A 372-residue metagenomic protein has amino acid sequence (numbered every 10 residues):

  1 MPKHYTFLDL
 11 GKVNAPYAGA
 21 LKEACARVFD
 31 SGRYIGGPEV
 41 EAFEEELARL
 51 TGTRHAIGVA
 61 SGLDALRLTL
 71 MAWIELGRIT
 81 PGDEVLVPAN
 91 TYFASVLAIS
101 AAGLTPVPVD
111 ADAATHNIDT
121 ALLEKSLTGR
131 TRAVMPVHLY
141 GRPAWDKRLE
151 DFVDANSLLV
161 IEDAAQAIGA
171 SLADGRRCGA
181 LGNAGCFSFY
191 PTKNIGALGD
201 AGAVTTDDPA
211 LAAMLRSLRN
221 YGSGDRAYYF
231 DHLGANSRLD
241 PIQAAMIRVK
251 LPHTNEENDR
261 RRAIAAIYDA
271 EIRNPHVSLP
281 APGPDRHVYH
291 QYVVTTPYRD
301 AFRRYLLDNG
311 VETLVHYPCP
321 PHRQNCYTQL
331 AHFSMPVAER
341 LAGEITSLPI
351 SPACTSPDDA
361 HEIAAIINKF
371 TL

Functional and structural regions predicted by a protein language model:
M1-R33, P349: N-terminal "arm"/small-domain region of PLP-dependent enzymes with the aminotransferase-like
G11, V40-E45, L50-R54, L63 (+5 more regions): PLP-dependent aminotransferase class I/II
P16-G19, I79, R261: Pyridoxal 5′-phosphate
R33, G37-E84, A98-S100, P108-D110: Phosphate-binding glycine-rich loop
I57, L86, V107, V160-I161 (+3 more regions): Structural detector of well-ordered beta-strand residues that form the stable sheet scaffold of enzyme domains
I74-L139, P143-A164, S171: PLP-dependent aminotransferase-like
E162-G196, A227-D231: Conserved active-site segment immediately N-terminal to the catalytic lysine that forms the internal aldimine
A180-S217, P241: Active-site PLP attachment segment
